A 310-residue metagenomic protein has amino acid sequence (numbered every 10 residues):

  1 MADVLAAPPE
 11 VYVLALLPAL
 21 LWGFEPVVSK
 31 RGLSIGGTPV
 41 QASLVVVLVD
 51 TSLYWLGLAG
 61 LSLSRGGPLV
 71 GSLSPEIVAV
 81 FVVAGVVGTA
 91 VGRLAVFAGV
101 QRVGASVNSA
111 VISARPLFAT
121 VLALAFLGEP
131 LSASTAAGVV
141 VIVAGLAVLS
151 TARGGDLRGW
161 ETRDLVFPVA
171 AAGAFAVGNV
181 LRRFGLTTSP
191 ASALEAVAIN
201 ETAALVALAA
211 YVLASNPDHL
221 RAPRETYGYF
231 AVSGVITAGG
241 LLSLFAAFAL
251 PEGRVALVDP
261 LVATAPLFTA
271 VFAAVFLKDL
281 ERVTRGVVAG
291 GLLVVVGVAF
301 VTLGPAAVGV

Functional and structural regions predicted by a protein language model:
M1-Q41, V45-V83, R93-V103, T151-V169 (+4 more regions): Membrane-interface interhelical linkers
L17, L44-V46, V111-A114, A133-A137 (+3 more regions): Hydrophobic core positions of alpha-helical segments in small-molecule transporters and transporter systems
L21, L53, G88, A114-R115 (+3 more regions): MFS transmembrane alpha-helix packing/gate-lining sites
P26-K30, V96-F97, N108, P116-A119 (+4 more regions): Interfacial helix-capping/hinge residues at the ends of transmembrane alpha-helices
V40-Q41, S106, S132-S134, A191-E195 (+2 more regions): Residues that define the loop-to-transmembrane-helix transition and helix capping in multi-pass membrane transporters
V49-L56, V111-A125, V140, A203-A207 (+3 more regions): Alpha-helical transmembrane segments of compact multi-pass small-molecule transporters, enriched in specific families
Y54-R65, F118-T135, G173-T187, A191 (+2 more regions): Hydrophobic alpha-helical transmembrane segments in multi-pass integral membrane proteins
I112, A123-V148, R158-D164, L277-F300 (+1 more regions): Loop-to-transmembrane alpha-helix entry segments
